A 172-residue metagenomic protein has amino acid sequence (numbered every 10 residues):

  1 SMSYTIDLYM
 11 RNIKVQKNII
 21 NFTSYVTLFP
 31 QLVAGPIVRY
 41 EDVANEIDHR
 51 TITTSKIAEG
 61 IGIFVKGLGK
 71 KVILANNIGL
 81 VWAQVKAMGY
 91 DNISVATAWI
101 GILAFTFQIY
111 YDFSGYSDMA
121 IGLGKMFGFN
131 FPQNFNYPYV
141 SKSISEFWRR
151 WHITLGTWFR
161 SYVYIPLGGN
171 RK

Functional and structural regions predicted by a protein language model:
S1-K172: Membrane-embedded transmembrane alpha-helical bundles that form the catalytic cores of multi-pass lipid-modifying
